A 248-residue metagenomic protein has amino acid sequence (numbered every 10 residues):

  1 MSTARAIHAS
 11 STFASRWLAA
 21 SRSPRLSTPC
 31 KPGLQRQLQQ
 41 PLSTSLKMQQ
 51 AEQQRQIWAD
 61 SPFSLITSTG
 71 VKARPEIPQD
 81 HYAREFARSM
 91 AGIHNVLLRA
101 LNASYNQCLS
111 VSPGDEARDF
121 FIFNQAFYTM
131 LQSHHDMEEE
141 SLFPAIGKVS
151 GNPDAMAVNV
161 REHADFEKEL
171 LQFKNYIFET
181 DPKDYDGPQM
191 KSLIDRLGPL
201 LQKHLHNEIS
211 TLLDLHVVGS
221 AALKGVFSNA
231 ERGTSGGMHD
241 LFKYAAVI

Functional and structural regions predicted by a protein language model:
S2-I248: Small-residue-biased structural context
